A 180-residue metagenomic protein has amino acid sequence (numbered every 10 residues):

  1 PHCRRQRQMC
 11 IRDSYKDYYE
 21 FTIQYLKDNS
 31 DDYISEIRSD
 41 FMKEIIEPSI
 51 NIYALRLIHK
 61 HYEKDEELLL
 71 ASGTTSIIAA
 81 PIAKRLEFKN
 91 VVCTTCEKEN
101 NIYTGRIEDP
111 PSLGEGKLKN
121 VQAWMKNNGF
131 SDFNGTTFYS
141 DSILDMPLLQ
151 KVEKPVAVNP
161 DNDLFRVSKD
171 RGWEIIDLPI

Functional and structural regions predicted by a protein language model:
P1, Y18-F21, G129: Generic hydrophobic alpha-helical membrane-segment signal
P1-I11: Single conserved hydrophobic/aromatic residue that forms the stacking wall/gate of nucleotide- or nucleobase-binding
Q8, D17-L26: Helix-loop "lid/cap" segments that line or gate small-molecule binding pockets
S14, L26-N29, L113: A generic short alpha-helical patch detector that favors 3-5-residue windows in or near N-terminal regions
D32, E36-S39, K43-I180: C-terminal cap/substrate-recognition subdomain and adjoining C-terminal extension of metal-dependent phosphatase-like
